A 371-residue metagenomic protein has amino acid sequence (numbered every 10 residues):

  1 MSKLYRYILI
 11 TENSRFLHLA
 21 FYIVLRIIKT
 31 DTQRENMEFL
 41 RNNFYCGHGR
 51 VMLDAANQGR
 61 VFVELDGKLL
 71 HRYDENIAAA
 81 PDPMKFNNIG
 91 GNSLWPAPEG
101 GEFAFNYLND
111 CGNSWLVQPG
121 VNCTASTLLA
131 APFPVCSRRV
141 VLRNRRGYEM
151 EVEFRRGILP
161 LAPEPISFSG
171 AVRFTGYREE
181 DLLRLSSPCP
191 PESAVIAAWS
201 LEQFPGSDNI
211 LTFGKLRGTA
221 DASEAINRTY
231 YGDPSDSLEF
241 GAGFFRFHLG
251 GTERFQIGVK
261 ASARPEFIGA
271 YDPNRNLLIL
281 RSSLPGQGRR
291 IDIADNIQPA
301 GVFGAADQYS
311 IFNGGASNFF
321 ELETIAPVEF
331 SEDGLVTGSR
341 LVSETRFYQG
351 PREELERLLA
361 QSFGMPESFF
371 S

Functional and structural regions predicted by a protein language model:
S2-I10: Extreme N-terminal basic, low-complexity initiation segments that serve as generic localization/processing leaders
K3, H18-Q33: Short, positively charged and aromatic/hydrophobic N-terminal segments
L9, S14-L19: Short hydrophobic targeting helices and cationic amphipathic motifs that mediate membrane/organellar targeting
E12, R26-I27, G334, G364: Short, flexible coil/linker elements and helix-boundary hinge sites characteristic of intrinsically disordered
N36-R178, L182, S186-S371: Surface-exposed acidic/polar loop and edge beta-strand patches at domain peripheries
